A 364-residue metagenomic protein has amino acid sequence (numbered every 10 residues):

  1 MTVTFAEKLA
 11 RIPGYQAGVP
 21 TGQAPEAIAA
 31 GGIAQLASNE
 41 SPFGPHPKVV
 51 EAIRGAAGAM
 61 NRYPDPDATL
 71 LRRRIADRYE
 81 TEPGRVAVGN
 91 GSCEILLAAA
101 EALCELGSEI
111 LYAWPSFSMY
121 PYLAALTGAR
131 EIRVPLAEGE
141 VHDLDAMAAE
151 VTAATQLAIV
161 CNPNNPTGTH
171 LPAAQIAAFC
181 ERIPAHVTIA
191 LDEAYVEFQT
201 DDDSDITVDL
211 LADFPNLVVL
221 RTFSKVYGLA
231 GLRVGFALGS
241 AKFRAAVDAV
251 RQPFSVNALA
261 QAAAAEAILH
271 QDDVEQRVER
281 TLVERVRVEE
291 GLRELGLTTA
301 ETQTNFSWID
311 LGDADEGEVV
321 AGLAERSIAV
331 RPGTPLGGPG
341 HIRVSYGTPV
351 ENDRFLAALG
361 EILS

Functional and structural regions predicted by a protein language model:
M1-R62: N-terminal "arm"/small-domain region of PLP-dependent enzymes with the aminotransferase-like
H46, N216-A300: PLP-dependent aminotransferase class I/II
P64-E109, D313: Phosphate-binding glycine-rich loop
A102-V160: PLP-dependent aminotransferase-like
A125, H142-A153, P166-I189, E193-S224: Active-site pre-lysine segment of PLP-dependent enzymes
A174, A321-R331, P335-S364: PLP-dependent enzyme catalytic core of the Aspartate aminotransferase-like
L282, R293-R326, I342: Conserved PLP-binding catalytic core of the aspartate aminotransferase-like
